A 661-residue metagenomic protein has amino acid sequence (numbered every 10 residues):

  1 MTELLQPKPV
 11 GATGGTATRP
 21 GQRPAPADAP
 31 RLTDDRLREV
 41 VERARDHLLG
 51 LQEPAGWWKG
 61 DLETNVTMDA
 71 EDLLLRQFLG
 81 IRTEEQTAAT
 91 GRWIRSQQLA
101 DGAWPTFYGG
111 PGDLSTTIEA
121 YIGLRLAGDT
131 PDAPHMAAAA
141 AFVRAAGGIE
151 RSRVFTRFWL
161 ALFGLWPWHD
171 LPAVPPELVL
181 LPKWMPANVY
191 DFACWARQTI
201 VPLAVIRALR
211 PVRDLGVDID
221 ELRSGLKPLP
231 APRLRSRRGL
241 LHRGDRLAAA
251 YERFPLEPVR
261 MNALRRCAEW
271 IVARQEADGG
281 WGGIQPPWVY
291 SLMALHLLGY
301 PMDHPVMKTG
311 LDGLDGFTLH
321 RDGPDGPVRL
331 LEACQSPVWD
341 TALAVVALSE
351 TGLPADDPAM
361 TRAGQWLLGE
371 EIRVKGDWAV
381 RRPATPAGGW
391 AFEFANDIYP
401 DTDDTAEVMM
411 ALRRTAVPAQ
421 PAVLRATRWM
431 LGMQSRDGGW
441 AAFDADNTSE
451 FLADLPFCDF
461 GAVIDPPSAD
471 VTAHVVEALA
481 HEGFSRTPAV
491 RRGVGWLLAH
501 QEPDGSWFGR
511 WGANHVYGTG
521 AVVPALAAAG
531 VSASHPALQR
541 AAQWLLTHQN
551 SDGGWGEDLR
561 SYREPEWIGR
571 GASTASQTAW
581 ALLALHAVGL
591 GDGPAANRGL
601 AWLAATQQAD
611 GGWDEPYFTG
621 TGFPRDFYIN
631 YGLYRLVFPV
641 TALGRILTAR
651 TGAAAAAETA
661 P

Functional and structural regions predicted by a protein language model:
M1-P661: Preference for long, amphipathic alpha-helical scaffolds in soluble/luminal domains and all-alpha bundles
